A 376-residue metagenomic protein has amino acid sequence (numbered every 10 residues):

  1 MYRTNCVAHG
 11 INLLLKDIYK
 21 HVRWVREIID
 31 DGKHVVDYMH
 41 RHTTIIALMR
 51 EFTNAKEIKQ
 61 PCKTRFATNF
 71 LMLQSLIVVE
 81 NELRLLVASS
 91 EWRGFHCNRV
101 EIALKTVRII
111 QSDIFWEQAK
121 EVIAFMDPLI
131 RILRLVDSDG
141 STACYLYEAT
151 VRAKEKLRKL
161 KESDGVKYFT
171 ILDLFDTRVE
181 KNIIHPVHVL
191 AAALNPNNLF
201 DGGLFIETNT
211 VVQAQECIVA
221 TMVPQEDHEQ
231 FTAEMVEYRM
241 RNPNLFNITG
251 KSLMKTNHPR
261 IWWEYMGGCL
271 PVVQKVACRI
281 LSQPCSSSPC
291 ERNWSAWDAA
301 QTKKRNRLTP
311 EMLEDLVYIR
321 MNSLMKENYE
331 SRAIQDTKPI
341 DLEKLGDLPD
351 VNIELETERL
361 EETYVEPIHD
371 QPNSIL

Functional and structural regions predicted by a protein language model:
M1-W92, F169, R332: Surface-exposed, charged/polar loop-rich segments that form substrate/cofactor-binding or regulatory interfaces
I18-H21, I28, I45, R93-Q118 (+1 more regions): C-terminal regulatory segments
